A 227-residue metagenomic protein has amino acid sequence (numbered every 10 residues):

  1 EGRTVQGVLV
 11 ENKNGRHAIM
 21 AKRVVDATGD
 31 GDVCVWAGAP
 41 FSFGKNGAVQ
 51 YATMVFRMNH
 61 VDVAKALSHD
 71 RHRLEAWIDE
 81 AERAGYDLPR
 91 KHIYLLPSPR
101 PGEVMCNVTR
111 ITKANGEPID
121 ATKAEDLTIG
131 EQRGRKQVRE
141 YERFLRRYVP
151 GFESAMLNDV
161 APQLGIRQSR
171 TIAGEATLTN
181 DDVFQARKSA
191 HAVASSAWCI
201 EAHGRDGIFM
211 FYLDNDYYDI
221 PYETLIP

Functional and structural regions predicted by a protein language model:
G2-R3, G7, E11-R23, A27-P227: Flavin (FAD/FMN)-binding glycine-rich loop and adjacent Rossmann-like elements that form
